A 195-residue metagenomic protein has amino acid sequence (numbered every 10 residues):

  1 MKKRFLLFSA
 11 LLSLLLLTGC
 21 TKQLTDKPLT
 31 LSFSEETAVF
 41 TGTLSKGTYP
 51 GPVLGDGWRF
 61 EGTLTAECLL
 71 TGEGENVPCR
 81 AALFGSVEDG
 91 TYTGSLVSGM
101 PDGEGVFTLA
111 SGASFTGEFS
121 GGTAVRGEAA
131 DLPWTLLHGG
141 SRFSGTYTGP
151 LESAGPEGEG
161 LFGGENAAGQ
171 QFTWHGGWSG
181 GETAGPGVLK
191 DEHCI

Functional and structural regions predicted by a protein language model:
M1-F8: Bacterial N-terminal signal peptides that target proteins for export
S9-L16: Bacterial N-terminal signal peptides
C20-I195: Glycine/tyrosine- and acidic-biased, solvent-exposed loop/turn segments at the edges of beta-strands
